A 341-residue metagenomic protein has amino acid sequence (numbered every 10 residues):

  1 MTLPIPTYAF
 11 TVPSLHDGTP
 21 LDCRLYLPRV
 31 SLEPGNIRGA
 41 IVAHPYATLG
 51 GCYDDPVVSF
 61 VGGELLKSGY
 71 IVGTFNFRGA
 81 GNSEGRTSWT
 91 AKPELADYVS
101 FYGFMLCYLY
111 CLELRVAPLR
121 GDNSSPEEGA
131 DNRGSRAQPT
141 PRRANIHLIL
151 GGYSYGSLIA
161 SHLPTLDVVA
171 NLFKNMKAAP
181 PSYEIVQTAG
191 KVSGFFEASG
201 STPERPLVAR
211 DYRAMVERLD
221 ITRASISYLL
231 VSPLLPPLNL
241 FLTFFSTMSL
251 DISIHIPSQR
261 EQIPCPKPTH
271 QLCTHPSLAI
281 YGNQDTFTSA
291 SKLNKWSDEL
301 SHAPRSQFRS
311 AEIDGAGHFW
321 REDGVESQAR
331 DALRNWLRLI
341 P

Functional and structural regions predicted by a protein language model:
M1-R38: N-terminal cap/lid segment of alpha/beta-hydrolase-fold proteins
L49, G85, A316-Q328: Catalytic histidine-centered segment of alpha/beta-hydrolase-like enzymes
G50-F60, A290-S291: The serine-hydrolase catalytic nucleophile loop
F60-E84: Conserved alpha/beta-hydrolase
T87-P141, V169-E197: Alpha/beta-hydrolase active-site loop
L150-A160: Gly/Ala-rich beta-loop-alpha elbow adjacent to hydrolase catalytic centers
C273-T274, L278-Y281, D285: Short beta-strand/loop motif that positions the catalytic acidic residue of the alpha/beta-hydrolase fold
L300-F319: Catalytic histidine neighborhood in serine/cysteine hydrolases with alpha/beta-hydrolase-type architecture
